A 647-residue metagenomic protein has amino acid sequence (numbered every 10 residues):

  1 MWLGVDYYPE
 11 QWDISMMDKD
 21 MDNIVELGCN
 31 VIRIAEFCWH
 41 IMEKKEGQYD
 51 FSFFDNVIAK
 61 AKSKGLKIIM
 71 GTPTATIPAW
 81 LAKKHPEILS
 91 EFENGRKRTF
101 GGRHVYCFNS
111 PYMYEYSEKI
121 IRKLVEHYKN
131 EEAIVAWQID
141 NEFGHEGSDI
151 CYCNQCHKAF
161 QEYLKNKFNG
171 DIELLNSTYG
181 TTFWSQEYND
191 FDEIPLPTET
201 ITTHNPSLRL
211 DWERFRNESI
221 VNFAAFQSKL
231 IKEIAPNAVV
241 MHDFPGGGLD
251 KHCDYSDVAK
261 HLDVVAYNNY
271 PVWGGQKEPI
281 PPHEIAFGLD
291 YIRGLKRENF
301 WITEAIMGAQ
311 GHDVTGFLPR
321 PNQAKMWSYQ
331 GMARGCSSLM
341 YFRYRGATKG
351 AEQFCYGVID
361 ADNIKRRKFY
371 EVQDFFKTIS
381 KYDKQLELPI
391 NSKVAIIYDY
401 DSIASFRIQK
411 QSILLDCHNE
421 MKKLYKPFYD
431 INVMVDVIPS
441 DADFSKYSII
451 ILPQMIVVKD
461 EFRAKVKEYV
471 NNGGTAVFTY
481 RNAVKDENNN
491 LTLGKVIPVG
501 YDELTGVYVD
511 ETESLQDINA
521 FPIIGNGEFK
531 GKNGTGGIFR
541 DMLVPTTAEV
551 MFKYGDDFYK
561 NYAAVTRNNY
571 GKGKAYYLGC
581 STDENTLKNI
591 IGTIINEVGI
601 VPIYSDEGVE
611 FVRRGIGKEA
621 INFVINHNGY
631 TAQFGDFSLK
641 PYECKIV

Functional and structural regions predicted by a protein language model:
M1, G28-N30, K62-I68, N130-V135 (+6 more regions): Short, well-ordered coil/turn segments that N-cap beta-strands
W2-I14, F37-F53, T99-E118, F143-G147 (+6 more regions): The substrate-binding groove and active-site-proximal loops of carbohydrate-active enzymes, especially glycoside
V5, I24, I32, A61 (+10 more regions): Conserved, mostly hydrophobic/aromatic
Y8-E10, A35-W39, G71-W80, V135-G144 (+4 more regions): Short, solvent-exposed turn/loop segments enriched in Gly/Ser/Thr/Pro and often Arg
Q11-E26, S117-K123, G246-V258, R320-S328: Short, acidic/polar
D18-L27, R33-R98, V125, F226-I234 (+1 more regions): Aromatic-lined substrate-binding rim segments of carbohydrate-active enzymes
G95-V264, N268-I285: Polysaccharide-binding and catalytic clefts of secreted carbohydrate-active enzymes
F191-I194, N237, D263, Y267-V647: Carbohydrate-binding surfaces of carbohydrate-active enzymes
